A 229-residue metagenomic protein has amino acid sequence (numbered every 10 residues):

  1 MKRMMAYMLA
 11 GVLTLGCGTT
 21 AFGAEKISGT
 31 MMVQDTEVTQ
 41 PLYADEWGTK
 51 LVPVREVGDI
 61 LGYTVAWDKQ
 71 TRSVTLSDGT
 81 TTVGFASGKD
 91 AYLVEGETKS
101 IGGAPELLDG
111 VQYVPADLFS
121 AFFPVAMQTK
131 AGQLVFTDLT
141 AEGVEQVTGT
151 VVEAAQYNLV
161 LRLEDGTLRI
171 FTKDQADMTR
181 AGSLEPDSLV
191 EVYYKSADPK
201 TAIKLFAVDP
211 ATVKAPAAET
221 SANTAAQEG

Functional and structural regions predicted by a protein language model:
K2-N158, R162-T167, T179-G229: Primary recognition of N-terminal secretory signal peptides and signal-anchoring hydrophobic helices
T167-Q175: A short macromolecule-binding patch
